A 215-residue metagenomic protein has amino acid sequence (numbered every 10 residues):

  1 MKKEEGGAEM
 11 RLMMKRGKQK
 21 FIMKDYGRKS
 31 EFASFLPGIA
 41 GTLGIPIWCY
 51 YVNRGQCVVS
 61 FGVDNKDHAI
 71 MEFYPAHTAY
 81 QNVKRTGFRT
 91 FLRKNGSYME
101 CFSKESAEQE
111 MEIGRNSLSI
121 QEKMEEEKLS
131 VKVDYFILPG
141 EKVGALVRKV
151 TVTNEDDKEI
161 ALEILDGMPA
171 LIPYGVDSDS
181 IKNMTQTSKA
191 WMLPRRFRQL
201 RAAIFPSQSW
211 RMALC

Functional and structural regions predicted by a protein language model:
M1-C215: Anionic coordination/interaction segments
